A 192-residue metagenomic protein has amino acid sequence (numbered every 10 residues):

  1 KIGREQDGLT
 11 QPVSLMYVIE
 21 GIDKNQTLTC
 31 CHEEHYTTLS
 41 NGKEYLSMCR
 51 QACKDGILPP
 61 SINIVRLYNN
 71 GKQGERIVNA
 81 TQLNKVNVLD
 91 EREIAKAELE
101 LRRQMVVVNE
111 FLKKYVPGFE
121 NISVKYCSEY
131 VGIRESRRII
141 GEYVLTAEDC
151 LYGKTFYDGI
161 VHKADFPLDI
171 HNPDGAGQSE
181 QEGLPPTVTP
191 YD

Functional and structural regions predicted by a protein language model:
K1-D192: Flavin (FAD/FMN)-binding glycine-rich loop and adjacent Rossmann-like elements that form
